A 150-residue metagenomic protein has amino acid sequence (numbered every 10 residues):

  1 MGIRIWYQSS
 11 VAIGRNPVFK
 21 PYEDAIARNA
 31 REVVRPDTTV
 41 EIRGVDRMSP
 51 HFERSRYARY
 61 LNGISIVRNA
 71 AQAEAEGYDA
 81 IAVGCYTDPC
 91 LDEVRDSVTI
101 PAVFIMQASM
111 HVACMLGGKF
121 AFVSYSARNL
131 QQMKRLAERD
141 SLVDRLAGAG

Functional and structural regions predicted by a protein language model:
M1-Y60, Y125-G150: N-terminal glycine-rich anion-binding loop in soluble enzyme alpha/beta folds
E41-G44, A82-V83, A102-I105: General beta-strand structural signal in soluble alpha/beta enzymes
S55-Q72: Glycine-rich, highly charged phosphate/nucleotide-binding loops
Y57-N62, A80, T99-P101: Short, flexible loop segments at the rims of nucleotide/cofactor-binding pockets, characterized by
E76-L91: N-terminal glycine-rich "phosphate-gripper" loop used for MgATP/nucleotide binding and carboxylate activation
D88-L91, S109-M110, L130: Short, well-ordered alpha-helical microsegments
R95-L116: Short, acidic/small-residue loops that bind anionic groups at enzyme active sites
